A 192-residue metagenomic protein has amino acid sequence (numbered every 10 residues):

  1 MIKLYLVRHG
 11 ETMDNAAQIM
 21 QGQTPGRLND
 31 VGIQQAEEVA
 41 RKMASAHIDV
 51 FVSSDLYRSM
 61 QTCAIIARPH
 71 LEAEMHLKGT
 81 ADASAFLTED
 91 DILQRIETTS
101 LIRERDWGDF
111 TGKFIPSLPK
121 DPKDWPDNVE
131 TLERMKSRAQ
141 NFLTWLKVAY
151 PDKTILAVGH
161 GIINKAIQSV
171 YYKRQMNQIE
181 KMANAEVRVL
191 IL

Functional and structural regions predicted by a protein language model:
I2, V7, E11-L87: Active-site-proximal alpha-helix that buttresses catalytic centers in soluble enzyme cores
L4, K153-G161: Generic beta-sheet signal
T12, I163-N164: Short active-site segment of divalent metal-dependent hydrolases/proteases that encodes the spacing between
A16-I19, C63, G108-G112, V170: Short aromatic-enriched loop/helix-cap "lid" or pocket-rim segments at secondary-structure transitions that line
R27, P69-N141, E180: Phosphate-handling substructures
S45-H47, L146-K153: Glycine-rich phosphate-binding loop signature in dinucleotide/nucleotide-binding domains
S53-S54, S137, V158-G159: Short beta-strand scaffold positions
R174-L192: Domain-level recognition of soluble alpha/beta enzyme cores, biased toward histidine phosphatases/phosphomutases
